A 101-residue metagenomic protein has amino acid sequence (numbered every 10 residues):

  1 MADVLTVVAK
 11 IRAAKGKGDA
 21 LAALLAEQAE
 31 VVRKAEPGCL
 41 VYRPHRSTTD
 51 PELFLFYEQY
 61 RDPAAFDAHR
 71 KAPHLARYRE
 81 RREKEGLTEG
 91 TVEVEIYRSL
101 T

Functional and structural regions predicted by a protein language model:
M1-L5, R43-E52, Y78-T101: Glycine-rich beta-strand-turn "strand-cap" elements at beta-sheet edges
D3-A35: N-terminal first-folded block
V4-R12, V41-K71, E95: Short, well-ordered beta-strand segments in beta-rich or mixed alpha/beta enzyme and ligand-binding folds
E27, V31-L40, Q59-E93: An amphipathic, aromatic/His-enriched active-site/gating alpha helix that lines ligand/cofactor pockets
